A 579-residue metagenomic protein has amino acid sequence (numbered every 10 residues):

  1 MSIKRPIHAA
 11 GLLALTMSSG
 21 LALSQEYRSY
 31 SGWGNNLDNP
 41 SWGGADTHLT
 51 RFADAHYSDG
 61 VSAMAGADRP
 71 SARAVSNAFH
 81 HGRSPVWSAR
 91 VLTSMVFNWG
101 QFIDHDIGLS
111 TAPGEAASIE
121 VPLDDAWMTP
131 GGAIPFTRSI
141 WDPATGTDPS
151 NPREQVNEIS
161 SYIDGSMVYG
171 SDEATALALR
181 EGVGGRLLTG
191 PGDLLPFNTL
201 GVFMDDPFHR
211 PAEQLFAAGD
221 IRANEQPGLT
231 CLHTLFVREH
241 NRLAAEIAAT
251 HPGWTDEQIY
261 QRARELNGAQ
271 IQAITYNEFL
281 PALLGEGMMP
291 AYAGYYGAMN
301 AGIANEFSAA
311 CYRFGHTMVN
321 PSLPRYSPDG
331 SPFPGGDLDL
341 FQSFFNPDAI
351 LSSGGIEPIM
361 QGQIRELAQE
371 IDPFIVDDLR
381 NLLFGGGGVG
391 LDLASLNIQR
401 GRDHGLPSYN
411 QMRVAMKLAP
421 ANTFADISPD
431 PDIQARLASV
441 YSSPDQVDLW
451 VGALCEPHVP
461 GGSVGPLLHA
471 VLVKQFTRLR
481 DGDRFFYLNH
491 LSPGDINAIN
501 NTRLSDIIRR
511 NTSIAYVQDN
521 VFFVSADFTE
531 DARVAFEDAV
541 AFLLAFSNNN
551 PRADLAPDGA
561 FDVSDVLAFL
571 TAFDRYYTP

Functional and structural regions predicted by a protein language model:
S2-A10: Bacterial N-terminal signal peptides that target proteins for export
G11-L12, A22, T255: Cleavable N-terminal signal peptides
M17-S19: N-terminal signal peptide c-region/cleavage motif recognized by signal peptidases
A22-R242, E246, E265, A269-S395 (+3 more regions): N-terminal accessory/cap region of cofactor-dependent oxidoreductases and related radical enzymes
A244-I259, H404, R413, K417-A419: N-terminal leader/propeptide and maturation segments of large enzyme subunits in energy/redox metabolism and hydrolases
Q258-R262, V563: Short, charged, amphipathic alpha-helical segments
N422-V440: Short linear, low-complexity motifs centered on an aromatic residue
V524-P579: Cellulosome-associated attachment modules in secreted, modular CAZymes
